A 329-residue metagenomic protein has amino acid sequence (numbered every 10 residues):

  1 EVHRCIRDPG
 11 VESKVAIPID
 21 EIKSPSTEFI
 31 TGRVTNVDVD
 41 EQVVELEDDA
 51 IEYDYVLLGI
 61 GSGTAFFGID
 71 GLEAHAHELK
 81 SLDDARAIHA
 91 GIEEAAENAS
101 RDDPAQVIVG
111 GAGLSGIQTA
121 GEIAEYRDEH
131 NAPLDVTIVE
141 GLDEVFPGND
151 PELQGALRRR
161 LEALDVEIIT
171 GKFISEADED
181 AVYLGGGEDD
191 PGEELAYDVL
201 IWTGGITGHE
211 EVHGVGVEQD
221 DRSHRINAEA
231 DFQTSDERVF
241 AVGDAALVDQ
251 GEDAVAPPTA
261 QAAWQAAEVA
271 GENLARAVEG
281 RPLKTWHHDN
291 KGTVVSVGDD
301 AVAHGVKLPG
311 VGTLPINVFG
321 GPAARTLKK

Functional and structural regions predicted by a protein language model:
E1-Y55, F66-G68, D150-E167: N-terminal Rossmann-like dinucleotide/flavin-binding domain of flavoprotein oxidoreductases that bind FAD/FMN
T27-A105, G110, I201: FAD-binding core/adjacent interface of flavoenzyme oxidoreductases
F29-G32, N36, D128-R225: A Rossmann-like FAD-binding core segment of flavoenzymes
A74-D103, A181, E194-Q265, E272 (+1 more regions): FAD-site-proximal beta/loop scaffold in flavoenzymes
Q106, P133-V136, R238: Residues at the starts of beta-strands that form the adenosine-phosphate
G110-G113, L142: Glycine-rich Rossmann-fold phosphate-binding loop(s) that bind the pyrophosphate of adenine dinucleotide cofactors
G116: N-terminal Rossmann-fold NAD(P) dinucleotide-binding loop
A266-K329: C-terminal, flexible cofactor-proximal segment of oxidoreductases
